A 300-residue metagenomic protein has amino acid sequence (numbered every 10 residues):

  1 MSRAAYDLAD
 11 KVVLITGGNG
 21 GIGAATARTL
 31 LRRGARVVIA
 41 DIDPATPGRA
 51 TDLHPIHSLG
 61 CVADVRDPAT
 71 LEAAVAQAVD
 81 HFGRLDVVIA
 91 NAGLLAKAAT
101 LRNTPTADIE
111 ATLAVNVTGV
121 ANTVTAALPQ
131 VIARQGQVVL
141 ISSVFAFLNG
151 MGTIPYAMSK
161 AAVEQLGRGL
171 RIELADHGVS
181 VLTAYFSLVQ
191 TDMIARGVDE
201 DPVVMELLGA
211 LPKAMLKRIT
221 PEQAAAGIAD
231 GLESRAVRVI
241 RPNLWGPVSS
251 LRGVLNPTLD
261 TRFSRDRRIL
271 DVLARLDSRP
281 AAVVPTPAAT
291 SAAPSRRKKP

Functional and structural regions predicted by a protein language model:
N19-G20: Conserved glycine-rich cofactor-binding loop
V62-A73, T106: The beta1-alpha1 cofactor-binding region of Rossmann-like NAD(H)/NADP(H)-dependent oxidoreductases
A99-L101, P105-A111, Q135: Substrate-binding pocket helix/loop in short-chain dehydrogenase/reductase
V124, S159-A162: Active-site helix of classical SDR
V124-T125, R168: A short, exposed helix-loop element centered on a Lys and neighboring polar residues
S143: Residue(s) in the substrate-gating loop at a strand-loop-helix junction that position the organic substrate next
I172, D176-N243: SDR active-site lid
